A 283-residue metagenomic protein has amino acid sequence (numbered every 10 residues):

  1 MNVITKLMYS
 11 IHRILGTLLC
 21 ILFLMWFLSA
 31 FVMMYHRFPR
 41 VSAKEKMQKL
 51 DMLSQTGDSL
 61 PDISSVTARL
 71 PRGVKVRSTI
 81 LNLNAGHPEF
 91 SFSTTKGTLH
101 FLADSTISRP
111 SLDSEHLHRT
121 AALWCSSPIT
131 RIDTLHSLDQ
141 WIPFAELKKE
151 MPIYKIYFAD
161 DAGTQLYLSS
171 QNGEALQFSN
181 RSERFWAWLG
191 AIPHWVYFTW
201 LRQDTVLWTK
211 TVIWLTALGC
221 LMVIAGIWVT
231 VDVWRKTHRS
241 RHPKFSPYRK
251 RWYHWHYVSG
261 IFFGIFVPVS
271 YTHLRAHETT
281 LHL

Functional and structural regions predicted by a protein language model:
V3, L7-S10, I14, V206-I261: Juxtamembrane interface at the cytosolic side of transmembrane helices
G16-F31, I261-Y271: Hydrophobic membrane-insertion alpha-helices, especially the h-region of bacterial N-terminal signal peptides
H36-T98, A103-S114: Juxtamembrane extramembrane loops of integral membrane proteins
G86, T95-E150: Membrane-proximal low-complexity regions enriched in glycine and acidic/polar residues
P88-S93, Y154-I156, F266: Short, structured motif recognition centered on aromatic/hydrophobic residues
A122, Y157-Y197: Extended, hydrophilic extramembrane loops/domains of integral membrane proteins
I153-S170, R202-T216: Hydrophobic alpha-helical transmembrane segments
T272-T279: Conserved small/polar residues in nucleotide/adenosyl-binding loops
